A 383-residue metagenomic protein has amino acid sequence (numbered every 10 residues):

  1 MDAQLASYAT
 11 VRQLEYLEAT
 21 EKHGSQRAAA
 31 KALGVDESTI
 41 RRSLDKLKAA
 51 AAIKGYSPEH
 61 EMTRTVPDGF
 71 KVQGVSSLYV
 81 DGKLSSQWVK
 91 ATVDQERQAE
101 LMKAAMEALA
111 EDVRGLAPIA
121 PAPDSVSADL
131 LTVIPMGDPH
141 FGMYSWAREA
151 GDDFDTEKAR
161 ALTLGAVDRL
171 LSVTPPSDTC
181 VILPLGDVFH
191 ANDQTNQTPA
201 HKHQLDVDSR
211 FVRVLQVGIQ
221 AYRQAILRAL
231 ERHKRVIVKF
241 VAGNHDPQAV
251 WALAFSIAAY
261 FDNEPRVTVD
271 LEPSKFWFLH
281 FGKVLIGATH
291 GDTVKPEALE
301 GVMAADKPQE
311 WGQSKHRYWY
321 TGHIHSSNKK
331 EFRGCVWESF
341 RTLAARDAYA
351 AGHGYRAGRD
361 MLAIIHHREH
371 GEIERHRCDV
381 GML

Functional and structural regions predicted by a protein language model:
M1-E157, P175-P176: Acidic, histidine-bearing metal-coordination/catalytic regions of metal-dependent phosphoesterases
E21, L162, L271: Short, glycine/acidic-rich beta->alpha junctions
G69-G82, R223-F240, G287, R317-G322: N-terminal short leaders/motifs
V113-D124, A166, L299-E310: Short, motif-level signal for alpha-helix interfacial/capping segments enriched in acidic residues and aromatics/proline
I119-P139, A147-V267: Core catalytic region of metal-dependent phosphoesterases/phosphodiesterases, especially metallo-beta-lactamase-like
L230, S256-K275, H280-L383: Conserved beta-sheet core of the metallophosphoesterase superfamily
